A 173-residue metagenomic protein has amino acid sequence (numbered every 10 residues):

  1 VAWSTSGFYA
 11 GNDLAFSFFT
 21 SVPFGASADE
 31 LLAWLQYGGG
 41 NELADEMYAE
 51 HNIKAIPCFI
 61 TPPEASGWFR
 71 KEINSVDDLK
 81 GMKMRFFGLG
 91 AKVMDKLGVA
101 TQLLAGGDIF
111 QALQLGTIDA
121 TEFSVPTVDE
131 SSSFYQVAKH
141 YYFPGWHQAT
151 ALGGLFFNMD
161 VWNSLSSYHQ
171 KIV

Functional and structural regions predicted by a protein language model:
V1-L31, G39-I172: N-terminal secretory/targeting leader peptides
